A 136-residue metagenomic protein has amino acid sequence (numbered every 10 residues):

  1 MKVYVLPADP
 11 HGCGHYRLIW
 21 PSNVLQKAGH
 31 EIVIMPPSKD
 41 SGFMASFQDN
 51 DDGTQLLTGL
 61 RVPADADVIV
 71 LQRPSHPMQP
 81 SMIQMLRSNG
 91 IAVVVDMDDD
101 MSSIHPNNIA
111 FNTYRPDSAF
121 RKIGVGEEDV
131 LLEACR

Functional and structural regions predicted by a protein language model:
M1-L71, N108: N-terminal pre-catalytic "stem/leader" segment of glycosyltransferase-like enzymes
H11, D40, P77, M101-S102: Surface-exposed, flexible loop/turn segments at secondary-structure boundaries
H15, Q79-M82, I104-P106: Short glycine-/acidic-enriched loop or helix-start segments at secondary-structure transitions that form or flank
G29, N89-G90: A structural signal for short coil/turn segments at secondary-structure junctions
G53-L60, A64, P77, Q84-N89 (+3 more regions): Membrane-proximal helix-turn-helix segments that form the acceptor-binding/catalytic region of lipid-linked
V68, A92-V94: Structural preference for beta-strand elements that scaffold enzyme active sites
Q72-H76: Short His-centered aromatic/hydrophobic patch
V94-I109: Short, solvent-exposed beta-strand-terminating loops
